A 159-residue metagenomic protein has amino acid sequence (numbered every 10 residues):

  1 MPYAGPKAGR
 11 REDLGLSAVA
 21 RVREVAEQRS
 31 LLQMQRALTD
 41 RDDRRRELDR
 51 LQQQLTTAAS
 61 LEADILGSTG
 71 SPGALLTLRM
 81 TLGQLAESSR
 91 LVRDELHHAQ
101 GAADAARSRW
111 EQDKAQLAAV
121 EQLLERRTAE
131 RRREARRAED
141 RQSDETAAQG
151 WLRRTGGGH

Functional and structural regions predicted by a protein language model:
M1-H159: Charge-rich amphipathic alpha-helical interaction elements
